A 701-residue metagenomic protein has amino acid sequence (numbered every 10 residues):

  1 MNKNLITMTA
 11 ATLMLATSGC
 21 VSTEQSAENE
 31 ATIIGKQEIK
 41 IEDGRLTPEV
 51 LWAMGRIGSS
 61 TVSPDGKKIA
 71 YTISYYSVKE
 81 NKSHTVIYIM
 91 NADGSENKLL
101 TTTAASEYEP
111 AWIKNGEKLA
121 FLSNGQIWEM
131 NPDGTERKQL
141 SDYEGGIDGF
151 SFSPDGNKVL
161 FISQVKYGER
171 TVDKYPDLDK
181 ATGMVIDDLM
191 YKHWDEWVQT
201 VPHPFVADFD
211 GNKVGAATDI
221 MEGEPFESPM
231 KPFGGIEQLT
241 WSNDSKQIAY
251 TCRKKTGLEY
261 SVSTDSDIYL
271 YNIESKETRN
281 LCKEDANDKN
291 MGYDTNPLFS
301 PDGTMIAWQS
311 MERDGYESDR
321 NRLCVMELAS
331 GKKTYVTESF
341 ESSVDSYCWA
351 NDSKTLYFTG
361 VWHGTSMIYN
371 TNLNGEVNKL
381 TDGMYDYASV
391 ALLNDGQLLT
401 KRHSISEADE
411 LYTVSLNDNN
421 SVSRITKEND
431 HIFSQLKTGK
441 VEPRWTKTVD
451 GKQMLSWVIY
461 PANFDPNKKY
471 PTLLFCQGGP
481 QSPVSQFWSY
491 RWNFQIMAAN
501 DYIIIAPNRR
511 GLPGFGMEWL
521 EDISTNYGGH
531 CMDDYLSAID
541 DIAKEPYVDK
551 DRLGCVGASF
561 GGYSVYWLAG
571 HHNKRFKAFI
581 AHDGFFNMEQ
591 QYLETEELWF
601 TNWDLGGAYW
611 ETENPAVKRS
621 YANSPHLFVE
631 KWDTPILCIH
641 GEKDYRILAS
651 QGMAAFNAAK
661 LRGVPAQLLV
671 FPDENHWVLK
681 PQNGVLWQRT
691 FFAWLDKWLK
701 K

Functional and structural regions predicted by a protein language model:
T17-G19: C-terminal motif of bacterial Sec signal peptides marking the signal peptidase cleavage site
E28-I34, H84-T85, Q164-G223, T251-K254 (+4 more regions): Predominantly five- to eight-bladed beta-propeller fold
E49-T85: Beta-strand-rich domains and repeat architectures in extracellular enzymes and scaffolds, especially beta-propellers
M54-I69, A104-A120, R137, E144-V159 (+12 more regions): Conserved beta-propeller blade repeats
Y75-K79, K166-E169, K255-G257, E312-Y316 (+2 more regions): Short glycine/acidic-enriched loop and turn motifs that connect beta-strands
N91-S95, N131-T135, F209-N212, N272-K276 (+3 more regions): Short loop/turn segments that connect beta-strands within beta-propeller blades
T256, E428-D551, A558, L593: Cap/lid segment of the alpha/beta-hydrolase catalytic domain
N493, A498, A506-K701: Active-site-proximal cap/loop segments of hydrolase catalytic domains
